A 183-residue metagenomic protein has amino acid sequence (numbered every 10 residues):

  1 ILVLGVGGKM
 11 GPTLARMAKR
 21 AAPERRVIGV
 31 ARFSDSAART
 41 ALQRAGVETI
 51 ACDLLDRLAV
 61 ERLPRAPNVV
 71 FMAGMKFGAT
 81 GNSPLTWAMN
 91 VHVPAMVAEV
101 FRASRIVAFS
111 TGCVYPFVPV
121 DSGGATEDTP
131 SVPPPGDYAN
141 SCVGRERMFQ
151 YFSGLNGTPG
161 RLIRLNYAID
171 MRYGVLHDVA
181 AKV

Functional and structural regions predicted by a protein language model:
I1-R20: N-terminal Rossmann NAD(P)H-binding glycine-rich loop of SDR-like oxidoreductase domains
V6, V30-R32, T111: Cofactor-binding loop segments of dinucleotide-utilizing enzymes, especially the Rossmann-like FAD- and NAD(P)+-binding
G8, N90, Y138-C142: Active-site YXXXK catalytic motif of short-chain dehydrogenase/reductase
P12, S36, A41-M89: NAD(P)H-binding glycine-rich loop region in Rossmannoid oxidoreductase-like domains and their noncatalytic homologs
P23-A37: Conserved glycine-rich Rossmann-like NAD(P)H-binding loop of the short-chain dehydrogenase/reductase
T49, I106, G160-I163: Hydrophobic/aromatic anchor residues within beta-strands of the central parallel beta-sheet of Rossmann-like
N68-F71, K76, H92-D137: Conserved Rossmann-fold NAD(P)-dependent oxidoreductase catalytic core, especially the SDR/UDP-sugar
D121-G123, D137, V143-V183: NAD(P)-dependent short-chain dehydrogenase/reductase
